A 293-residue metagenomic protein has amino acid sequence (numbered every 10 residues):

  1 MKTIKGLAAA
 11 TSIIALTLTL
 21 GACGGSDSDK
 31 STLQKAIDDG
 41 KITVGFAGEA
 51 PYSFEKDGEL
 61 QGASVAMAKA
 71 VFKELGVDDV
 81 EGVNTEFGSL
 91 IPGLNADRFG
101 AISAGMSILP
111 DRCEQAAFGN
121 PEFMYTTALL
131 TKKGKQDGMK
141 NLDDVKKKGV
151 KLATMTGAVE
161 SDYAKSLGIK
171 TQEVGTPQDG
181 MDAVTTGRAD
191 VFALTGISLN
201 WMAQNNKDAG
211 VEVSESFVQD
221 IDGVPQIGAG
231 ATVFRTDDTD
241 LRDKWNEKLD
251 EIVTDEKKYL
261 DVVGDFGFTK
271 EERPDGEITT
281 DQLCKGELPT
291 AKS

Functional and structural regions predicted by a protein language model:
T17-A22: C-terminal motif of bacterial Sec signal peptides marking the signal peptidase cleavage site
G24, V65-E74, K133-K135, D143 (+1 more regions): Extended ligand-binding regions for polar small-molecule ligands
G25-D27, V159-Q172, D243-S293: Ligand-binding clefts/hinges and TM-proximal coupling segments of bilobed small-molecule sensing domains
D27-S103: Extracytoplasmic small-molecule ligand-binding "clamshell" domains of the periplasmic binding protein/Venus flytrap
K30, V80-P92, G157, Q172-T186: Short helix-initiation/N-cap motifs at beta->coil->alpha
K69, V80-D144: Acidic, polar ligand-binding/catalytic clefts
M106-E114, D190-Q226: A ligand-binding cleft/hinge motif common to bilobed small-molecule-binding domains
M124-A128, K207-N246, K270-P289: Periplasmic-binding protein-like
